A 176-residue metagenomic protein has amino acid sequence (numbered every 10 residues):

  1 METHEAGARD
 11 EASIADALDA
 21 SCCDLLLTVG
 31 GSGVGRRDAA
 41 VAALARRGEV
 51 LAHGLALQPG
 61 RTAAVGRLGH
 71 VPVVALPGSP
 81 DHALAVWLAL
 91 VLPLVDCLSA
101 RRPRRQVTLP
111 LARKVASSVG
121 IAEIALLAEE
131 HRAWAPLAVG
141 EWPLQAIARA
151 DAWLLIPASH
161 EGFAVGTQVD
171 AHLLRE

Functional and structural regions predicted by a protein language model:
M1-R47: N-terminal small/polar loop signature for handling phosphorylated ligands or for N-terminal nucleophile
A43-E176: Flexible glycine/proline-rich
